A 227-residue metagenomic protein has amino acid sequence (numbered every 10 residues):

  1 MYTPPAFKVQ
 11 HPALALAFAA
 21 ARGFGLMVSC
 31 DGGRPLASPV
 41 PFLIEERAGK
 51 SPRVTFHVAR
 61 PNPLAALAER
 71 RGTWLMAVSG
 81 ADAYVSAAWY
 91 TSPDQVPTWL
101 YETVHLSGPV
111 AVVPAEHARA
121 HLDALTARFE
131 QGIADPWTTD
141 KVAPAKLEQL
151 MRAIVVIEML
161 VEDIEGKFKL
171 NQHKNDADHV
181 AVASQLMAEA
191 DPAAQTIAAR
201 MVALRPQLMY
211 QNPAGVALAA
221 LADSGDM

Functional and structural regions predicted by a protein language model:
Y2-L26: Short, basic/aromatic recognition patches
L16, D94-Q95, K146-Q149: A generic local secondary-structure boundary/capping motif
A20-A21, E69, M76, D123-Q131: Short, intrinsically disordered, mixed-charge
A21-R60: Short beta-strand segments
G23, S38, K50-V54, R70-W74 (+2 more regions): A generic structural signal for short beta-strands and their flanking turns/coil linkers
P41, H57, A77, P109 (+1 more regions): Residue-level recognition of well-ordered beta-strand positions that form the cores of beta-sheet-rich folds across
R60-H121: Short, structured beta-strand-loop surface elements
V113-M227: C-terminal edge-of-domain segments
